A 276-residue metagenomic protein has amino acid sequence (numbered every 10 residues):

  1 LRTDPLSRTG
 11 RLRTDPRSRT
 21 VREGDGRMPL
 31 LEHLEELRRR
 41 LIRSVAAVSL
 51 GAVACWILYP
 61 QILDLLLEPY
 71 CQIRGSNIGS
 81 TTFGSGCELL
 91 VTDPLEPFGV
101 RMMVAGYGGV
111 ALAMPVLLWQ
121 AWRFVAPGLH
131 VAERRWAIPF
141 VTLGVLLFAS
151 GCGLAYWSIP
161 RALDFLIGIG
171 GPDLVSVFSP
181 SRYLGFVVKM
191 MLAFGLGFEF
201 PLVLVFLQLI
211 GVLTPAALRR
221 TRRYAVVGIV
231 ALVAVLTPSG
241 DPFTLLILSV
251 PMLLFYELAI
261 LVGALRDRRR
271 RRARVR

Functional and structural regions predicted by a protein language model:
L1-R276: Membrane topogenic/interface segments and analogous intrinsically disordered interaction regions
